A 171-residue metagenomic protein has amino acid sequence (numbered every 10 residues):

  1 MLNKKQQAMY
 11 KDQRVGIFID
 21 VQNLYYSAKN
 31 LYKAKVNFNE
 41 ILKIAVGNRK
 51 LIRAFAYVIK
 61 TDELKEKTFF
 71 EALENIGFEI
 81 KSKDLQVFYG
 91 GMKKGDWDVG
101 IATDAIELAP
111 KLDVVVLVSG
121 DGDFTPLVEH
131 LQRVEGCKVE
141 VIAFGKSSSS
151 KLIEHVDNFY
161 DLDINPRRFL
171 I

Functional and structural regions predicted by a protein language model:
L2-W97, C137-K138: Domain-level signal for Mg2+-assisted phosphodiester chemistry and nucleotide/NA-binding surfaces in nucleic-acid
D62-I171: Nuclease catalytic cores that cleave nucleic-acid phosphodiester bonds, predominantly acidic two-metal-ion
